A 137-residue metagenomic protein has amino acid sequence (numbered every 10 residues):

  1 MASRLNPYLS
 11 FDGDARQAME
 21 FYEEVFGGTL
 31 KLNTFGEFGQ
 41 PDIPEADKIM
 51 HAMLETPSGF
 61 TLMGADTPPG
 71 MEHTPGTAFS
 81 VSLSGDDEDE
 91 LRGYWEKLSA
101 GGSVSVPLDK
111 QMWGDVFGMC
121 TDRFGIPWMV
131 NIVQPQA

Functional and structural regions predicted by a protein language model:
A2-S3, K31, M50-E55, L62-H73 (+1 more regions): Vicinal oxygen chelate
L9-G59: Core segments of cupin and vicinal oxygen chelate
P44-A46, T74-T77: Short glycine/proline-enriched turns and hinge-like loops at secondary-structure junctions
